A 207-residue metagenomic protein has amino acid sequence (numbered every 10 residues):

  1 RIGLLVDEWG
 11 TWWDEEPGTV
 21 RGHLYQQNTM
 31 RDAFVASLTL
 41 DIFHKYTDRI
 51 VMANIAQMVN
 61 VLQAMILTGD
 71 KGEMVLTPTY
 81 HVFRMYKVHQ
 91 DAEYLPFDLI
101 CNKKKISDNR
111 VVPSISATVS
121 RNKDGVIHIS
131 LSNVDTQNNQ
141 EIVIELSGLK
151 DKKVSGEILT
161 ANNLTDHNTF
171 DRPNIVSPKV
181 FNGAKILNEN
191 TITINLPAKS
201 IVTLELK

Functional and structural regions predicted by a protein language model:
I2-S116: Aromatic/acidic polysaccharide-binding cleft in carbohydrate-active enzymes
A53, F83, I129, G156 (+1 more regions): Hydrophobic, well-ordered secondary-structure elements that form the walls of internal hydrophobic environments
C101-N102, S107-V112, S132-K207: C-terminal beta-sandwich/jelly-roll accessory domains of carbohydrate-active enzymes
A117-R121: Short amphipathic beta-strand and strand-loop transition segments with alternating hydrophobic
K123-D124, T136: Short strand-connecting beta-turns/loops that link adjacent beta-strands
G125-S132: Short beta-strand elements of extracellular/lumenal beta-sandwich folds
